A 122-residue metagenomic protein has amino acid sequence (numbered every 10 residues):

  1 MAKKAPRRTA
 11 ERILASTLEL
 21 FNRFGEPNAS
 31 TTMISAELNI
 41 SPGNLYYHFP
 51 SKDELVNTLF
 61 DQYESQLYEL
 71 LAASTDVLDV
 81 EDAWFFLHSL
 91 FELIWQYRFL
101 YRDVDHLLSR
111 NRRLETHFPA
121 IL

Functional and structural regions predicted by a protein language model:
M1-R8: N-terminal intrinsically disordered/low-complexity leader segments
R12, L20-L59: Helix-turn-helix
T58, A72-D103, S109-L114, A120: Hydrophobic alpha-helical connector segments
D61-L67: Short, basic, alpha-helical segments at the C-terminal edge of helix-turn-helix-like DNA-binding modules
